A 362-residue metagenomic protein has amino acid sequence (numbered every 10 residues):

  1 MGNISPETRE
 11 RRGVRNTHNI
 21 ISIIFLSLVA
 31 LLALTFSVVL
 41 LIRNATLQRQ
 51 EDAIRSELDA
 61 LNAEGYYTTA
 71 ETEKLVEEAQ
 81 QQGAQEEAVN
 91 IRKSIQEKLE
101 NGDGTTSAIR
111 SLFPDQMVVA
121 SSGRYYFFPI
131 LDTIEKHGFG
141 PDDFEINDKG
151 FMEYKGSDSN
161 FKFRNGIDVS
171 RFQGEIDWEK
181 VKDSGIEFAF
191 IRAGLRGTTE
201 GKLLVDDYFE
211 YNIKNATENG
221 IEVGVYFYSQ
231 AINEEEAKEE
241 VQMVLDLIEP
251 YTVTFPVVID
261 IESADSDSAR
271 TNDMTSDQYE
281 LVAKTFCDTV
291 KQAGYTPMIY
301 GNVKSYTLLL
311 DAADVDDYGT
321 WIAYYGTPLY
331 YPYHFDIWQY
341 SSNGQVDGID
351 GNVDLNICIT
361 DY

Functional and structural regions predicted by a protein language model:
M1-H18: N-terminal Lys/Arg-rich, disordered targeting/topogenic segments
G2-N3, Q96, E100, G104 (+2 more regions): Functionally critical loop-and-helix segments that line ligand-binding/catalytic clefts of soluble enzyme domains
T17, L31, V39-T46, Q50-A53 (+2 more regions): Alpha-helical oligomerization interfaces
I20-F25: Short, hydrophobic alpha-helical membrane anchors of single-pass surface/secreted proteins
L26-F36: Core hydrophobic alpha-helical transmembrane segments of single-pass membrane proteins
M117-R124, H137-G150, W178-D183, N212-K214 (+2 more regions): Short low-complexity stretches enriched in small and charged residues
S159, F163-A283, K291-A293: Substrate-binding cleft of extracellular glycoside hydrolase catalytic domains
P250-V257, I261-Y362: Surface-exposed substrate-engagement region within the catalytic domains of secreted or surface-exposed extracellular
